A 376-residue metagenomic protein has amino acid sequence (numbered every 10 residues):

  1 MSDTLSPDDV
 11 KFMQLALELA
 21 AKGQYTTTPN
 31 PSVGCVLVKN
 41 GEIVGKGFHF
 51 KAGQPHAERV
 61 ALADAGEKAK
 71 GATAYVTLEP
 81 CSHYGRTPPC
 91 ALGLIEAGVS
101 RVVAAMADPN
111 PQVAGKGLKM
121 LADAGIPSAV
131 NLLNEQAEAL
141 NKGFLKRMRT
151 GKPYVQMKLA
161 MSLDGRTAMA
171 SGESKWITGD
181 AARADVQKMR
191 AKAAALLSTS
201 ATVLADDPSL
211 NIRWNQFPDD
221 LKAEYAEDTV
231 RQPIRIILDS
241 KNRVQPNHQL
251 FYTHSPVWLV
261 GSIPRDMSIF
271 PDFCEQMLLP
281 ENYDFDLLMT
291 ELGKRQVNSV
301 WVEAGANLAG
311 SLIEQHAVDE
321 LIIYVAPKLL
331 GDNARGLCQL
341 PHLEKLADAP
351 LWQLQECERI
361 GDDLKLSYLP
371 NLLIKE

Functional and structural regions predicted by a protein language model:
D8-T28, R147: Short, basic/aromatic recognition patches
A16, G34, C81, L121 (+7 more regions): Residue-level signal for inorganic ion chemistry
S32-G41, L159-A160, L366: Short beta-strand scaffold segments in enzyme catalytic cores
L37-Q136, I263, I313: Zn2+-dependent cytidine deaminase-like catalytic core
P109-Q112, E135-Q136, L204, R243-Q245 (+2 more regions): Short gly/pro/ser/thr-enriched loop/turn and capping motifs at secondary-structure boundaries
K146, M157-L163, T167-S299, N307-G310: Active-site ligand-binding patch in enzyme domains
E314-W352: Flexible, gly/pro- and Lys/Arg-enriched active-site loops
P341-E376: Conserved histidine-centered catalytic loops in small-molecule metabolism enzymes
